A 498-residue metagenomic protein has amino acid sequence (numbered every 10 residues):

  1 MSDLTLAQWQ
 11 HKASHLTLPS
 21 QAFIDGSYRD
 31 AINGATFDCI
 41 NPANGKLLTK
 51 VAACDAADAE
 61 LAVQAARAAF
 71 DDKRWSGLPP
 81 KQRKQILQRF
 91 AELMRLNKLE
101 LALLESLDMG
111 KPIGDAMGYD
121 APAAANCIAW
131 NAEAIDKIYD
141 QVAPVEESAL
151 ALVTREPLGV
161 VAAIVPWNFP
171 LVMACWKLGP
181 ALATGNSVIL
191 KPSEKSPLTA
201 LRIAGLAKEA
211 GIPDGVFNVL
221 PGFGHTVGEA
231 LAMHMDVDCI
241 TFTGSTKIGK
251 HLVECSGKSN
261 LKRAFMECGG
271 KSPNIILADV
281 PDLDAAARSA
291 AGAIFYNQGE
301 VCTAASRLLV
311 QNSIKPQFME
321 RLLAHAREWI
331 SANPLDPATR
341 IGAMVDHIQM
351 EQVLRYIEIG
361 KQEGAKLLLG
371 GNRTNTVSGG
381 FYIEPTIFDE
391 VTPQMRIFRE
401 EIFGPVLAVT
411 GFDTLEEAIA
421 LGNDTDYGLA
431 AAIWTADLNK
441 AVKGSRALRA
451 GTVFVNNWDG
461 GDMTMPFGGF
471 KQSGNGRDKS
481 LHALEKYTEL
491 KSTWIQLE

Functional and structural regions predicted by a protein language model:
M1-V51, Q85, R89, I138-I164 (+4 more regions): Terminal low-complexity tails and localization/encapsulation signals of metabolic enzymes
G45, R83, E105, G185 (+8 more regions): Residue-level signal for inorganic ion chemistry
K46-T49, V237, I330, I357 (+3 more regions): Conserved C-terminal structural/oligomerization subdomain of aldehyde/semialdehyde dehydrogenase
L48-C54, D71-W75, A163, N274-A278 (+5 more regions): Short, well-ordered beta-strand elements within core beta-sheets of diverse protein domains
L48-I138: Glycine-rich loop-to-alpha-helix module at the N-terminal edge of alpha/beta enzyme cores
Y139-A285, F412: Rossmann-like NAD(P) dinucleotide-binding subdomain of oxidoreductase/dehydrogenase enzymes
S187-I189, L367, T452: A short hydrophobic/small-residue beta-strand
C239, K247-V391, V455: ALDH superfamily catalytic-core signature
